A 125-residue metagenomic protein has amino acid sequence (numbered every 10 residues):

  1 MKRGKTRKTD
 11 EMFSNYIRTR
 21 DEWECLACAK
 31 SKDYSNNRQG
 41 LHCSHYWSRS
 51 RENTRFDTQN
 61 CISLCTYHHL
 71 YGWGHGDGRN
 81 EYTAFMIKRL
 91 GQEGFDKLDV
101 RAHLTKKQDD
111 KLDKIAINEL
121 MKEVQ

Functional and structural regions predicted by a protein language model:
M1-M12, E123-Q125: Arg/Lys-rich, low-complexity, intrinsically disordered N-terminal tails that contact nucleic acids
K8-H42, C65-H68: Short cysteine-rich loop/turn motifs with clustered Cys
C25, R51-G72: Short beta-strand-alpha-helix junction that forms the catalytic/metal-binding core of metal-dependent nuclease domains
K32, W47-S50: Short, well-ordered turn and helix-capping elements at secondary-structure junctions
S35-Y46, W73-R79: Short Cys/His-rich "knuckle" micro-motifs
Y71-E81, G91-L98: Substrate-binding/catalytic groove segments of enzymes that remodel or degrade extracellular structural polymers
F95-Q125: Short flanking/linker segments adjacent to small metal-binding domains or redox-active Cys/His motifs
